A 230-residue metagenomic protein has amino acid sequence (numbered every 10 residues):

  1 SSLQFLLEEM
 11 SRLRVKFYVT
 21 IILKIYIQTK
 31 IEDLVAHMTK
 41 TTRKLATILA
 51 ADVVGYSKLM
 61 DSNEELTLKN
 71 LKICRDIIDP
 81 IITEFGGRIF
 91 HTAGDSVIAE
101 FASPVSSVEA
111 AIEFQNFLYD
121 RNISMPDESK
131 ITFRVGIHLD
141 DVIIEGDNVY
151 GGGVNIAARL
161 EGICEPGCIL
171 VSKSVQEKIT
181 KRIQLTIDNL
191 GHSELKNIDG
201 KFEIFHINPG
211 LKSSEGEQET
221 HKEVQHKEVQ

Functional and structural regions predicted by a protein language model:
V15-A36, G167, S174-Q230: Intrinsically disordered, glycine/charged-rich C-terminal tails and inter-domain linkers that flank nucleotidyl cyclase
Y26-A110, N116-F117: Catalytic NTP-binding/metal-coordinating core of nucleotidyl cyclase/transferase enzymes
Y56, I144, K212-S214: Short, acidic Gly/Pro/Ser/Thr-rich loop/turn segments
D76-D79, T83, I98-N208: Catalytic beta-strand-to-alpha-helix segment of the class III nucleotidyl cyclase homology domain
